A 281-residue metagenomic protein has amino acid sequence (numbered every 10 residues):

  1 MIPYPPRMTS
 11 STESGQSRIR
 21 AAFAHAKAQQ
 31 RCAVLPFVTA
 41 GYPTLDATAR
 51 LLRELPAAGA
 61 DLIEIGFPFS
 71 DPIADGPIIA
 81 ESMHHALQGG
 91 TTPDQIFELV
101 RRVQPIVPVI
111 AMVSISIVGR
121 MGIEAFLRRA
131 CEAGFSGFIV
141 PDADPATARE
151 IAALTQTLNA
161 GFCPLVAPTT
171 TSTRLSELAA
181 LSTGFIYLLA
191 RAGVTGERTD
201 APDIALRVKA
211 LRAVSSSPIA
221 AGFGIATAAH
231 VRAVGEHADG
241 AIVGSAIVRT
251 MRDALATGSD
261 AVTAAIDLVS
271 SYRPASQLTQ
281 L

Functional and structural regions predicted by a protein language model:
I2-L35: N-terminal amphipathic alpha-helix/helix-capping segment at the start of soluble metabolic enzymes
R7-S11, K209-S217, A226-L281: Alpha/beta catalytic cores of nucleotide-metabolism and tRNA/nucleoside-modifying enzymes
G15-R20, H25, D71-I79, Q88-E98 (+6 more regions): Active-site-adjacent beta->alpha loops and helix N-cap segments on the catalytic face of soluble alpha/beta enzymes
T39-T44, M112-R120, D144-P145, V166-T170 (+1 more regions): Glycine-rich beta-to-alpha transition loops that act as phosphate-gripper elements at the mouths of alpha/beta enzyme
D46-R53, T170-A179, I225-A241: Catalytic cores of alpha/beta
L51, L62, F67-F69, I78-A143: Active-site beta->alpha loop and helix N-cap motifs at the rims of alpha/beta catalytic domains
L62-S70, F135-I139, D144-T147, I186-G196 (+2 more regions): Glycine-rich phosphate-binding active-site loops on the catalytic face of alpha/beta enzymes
G76-I110, A153-C163, A167, I204-I219 (+1 more regions): Alpha-helix-loop-beta-strand connector modules within alpha/beta enzyme cores
